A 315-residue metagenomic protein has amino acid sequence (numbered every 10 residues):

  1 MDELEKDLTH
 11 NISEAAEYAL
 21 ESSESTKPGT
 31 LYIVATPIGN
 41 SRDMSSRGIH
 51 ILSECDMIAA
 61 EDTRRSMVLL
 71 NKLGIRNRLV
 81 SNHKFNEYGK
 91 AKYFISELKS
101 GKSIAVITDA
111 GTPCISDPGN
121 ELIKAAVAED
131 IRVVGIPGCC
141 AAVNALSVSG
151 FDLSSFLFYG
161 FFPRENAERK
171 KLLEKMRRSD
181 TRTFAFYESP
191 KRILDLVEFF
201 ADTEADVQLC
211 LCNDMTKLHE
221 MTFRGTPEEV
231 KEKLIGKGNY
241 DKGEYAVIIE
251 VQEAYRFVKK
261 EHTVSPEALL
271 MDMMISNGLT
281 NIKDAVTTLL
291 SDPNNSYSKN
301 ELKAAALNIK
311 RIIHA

Functional and structural regions predicted by a protein language model:
D2-F85: Glycine-rich, flexible N-terminal cofactor/catalytic loop recognition
E3-I12, L20, P28, R182-T183 (+1 more regions): A contiguous loop/helix-start segment that scaffolds small-molecule binding in enzyme catalytic cores
G29-L31, K102-A105, R182-T183: Loop/turn-to-beta-strand initiation segments
L52-I58, D130-V134, T183-F184: Short active-site oxyanion
A60, G135-G138, F186, L211: General beta-strand structural signal in soluble alpha/beta enzymes
N82-Y88, F162-E165: Conserved helicase motor
A91-C140, N144: Glycine/small-residue-rich loop that forms an oxyanion/phosphate-binding "nest" at active or ligand-binding sites
E121-S179: Class I SAM-dependent methyltransferase SAM-binding "motif I" and its flanking Rossmann-like core
